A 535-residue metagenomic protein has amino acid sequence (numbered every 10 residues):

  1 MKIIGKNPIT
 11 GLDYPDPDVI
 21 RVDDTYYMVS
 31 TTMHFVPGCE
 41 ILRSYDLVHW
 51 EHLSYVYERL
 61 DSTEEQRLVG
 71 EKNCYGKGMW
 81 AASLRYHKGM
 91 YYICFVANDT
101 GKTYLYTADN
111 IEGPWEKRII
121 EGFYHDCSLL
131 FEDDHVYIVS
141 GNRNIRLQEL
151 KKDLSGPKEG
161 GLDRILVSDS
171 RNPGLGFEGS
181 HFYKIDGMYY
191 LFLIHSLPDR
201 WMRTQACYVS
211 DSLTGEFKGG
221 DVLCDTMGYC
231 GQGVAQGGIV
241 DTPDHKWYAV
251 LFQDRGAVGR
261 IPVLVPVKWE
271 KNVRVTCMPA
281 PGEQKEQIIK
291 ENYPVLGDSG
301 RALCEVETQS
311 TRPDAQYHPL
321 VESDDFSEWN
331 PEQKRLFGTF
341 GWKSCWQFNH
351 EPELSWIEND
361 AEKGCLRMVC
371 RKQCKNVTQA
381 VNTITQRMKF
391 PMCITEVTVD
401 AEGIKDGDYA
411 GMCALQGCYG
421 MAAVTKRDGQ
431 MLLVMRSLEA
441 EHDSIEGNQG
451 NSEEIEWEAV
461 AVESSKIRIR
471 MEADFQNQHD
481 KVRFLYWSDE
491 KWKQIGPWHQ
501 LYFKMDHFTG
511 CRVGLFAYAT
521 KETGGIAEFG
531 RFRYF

Functional and structural regions predicted by a protein language model:
M1-F535: Carbohydrate-active catalytic/glycan-binding domains of CAZyme proteins, especially the secreted or lumenal ectodomains
